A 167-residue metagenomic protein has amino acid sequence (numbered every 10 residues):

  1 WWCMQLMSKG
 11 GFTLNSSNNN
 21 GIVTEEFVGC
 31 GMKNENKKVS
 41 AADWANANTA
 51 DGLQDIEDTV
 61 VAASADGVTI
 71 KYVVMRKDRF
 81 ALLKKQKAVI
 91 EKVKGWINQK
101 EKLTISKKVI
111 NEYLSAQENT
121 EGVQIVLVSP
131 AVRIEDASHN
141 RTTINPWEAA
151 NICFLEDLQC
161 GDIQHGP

Functional and structural regions predicted by a protein language model:
W1-S64, K77-G95: Alpha-helical scaffold segments that mediate packing/assembly in large oligomeric complexes
T13, T24, T49, T59 (+4 more regions): Residue-identity detector for threonine
K38-A47, I90-P167: Sequence/fold signature of self-assembling virion shell proteins
T59, V73-M75, I125, P167: Generic structural hydrophobic/aromatic packing signal, biased to beta-strands
G67-T69, E148: Short, well-ordered loop/turn elements at secondary-structure boundaries
T69-V73, R79-L82, V123-Q124: Conserved active-site beta-strand-loop modules that form the wall/rim of enzyme catalytic pockets and either contain
